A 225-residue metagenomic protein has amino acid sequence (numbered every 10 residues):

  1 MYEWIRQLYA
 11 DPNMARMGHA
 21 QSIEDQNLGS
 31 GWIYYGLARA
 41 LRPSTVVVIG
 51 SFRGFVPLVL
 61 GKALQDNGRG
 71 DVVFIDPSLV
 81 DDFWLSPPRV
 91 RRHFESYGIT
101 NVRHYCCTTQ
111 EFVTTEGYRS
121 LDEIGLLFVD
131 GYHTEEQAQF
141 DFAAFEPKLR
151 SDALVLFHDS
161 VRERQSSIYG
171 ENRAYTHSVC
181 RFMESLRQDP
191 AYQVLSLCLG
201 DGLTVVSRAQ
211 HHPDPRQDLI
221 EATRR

Functional and structural regions predicted by a protein language model:
M1-W32: Mobile, glycine- and charge-enriched loop segments and immediately flanking short secondary-structure elements within
A20-D25, W32-R225: S-adenosylmethionine/decaboxylated-SAM
